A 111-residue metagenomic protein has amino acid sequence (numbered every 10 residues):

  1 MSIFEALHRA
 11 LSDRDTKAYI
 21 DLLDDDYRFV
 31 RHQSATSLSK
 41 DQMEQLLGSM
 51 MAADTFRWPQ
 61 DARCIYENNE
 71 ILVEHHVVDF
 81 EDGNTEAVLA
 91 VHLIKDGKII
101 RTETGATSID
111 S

Functional and structural regions predicted by a protein language model:
S2-R9, D21-A35: Short, solvent-exposed secondary-structure junction/capping segments
T16-I20, K40, E44: An amphipathic alpha-helix signature
K17, D25, I100: Glycine-centered loop/turn positions within well-structured domains that cap or flank conserved ligand/cofactor-binding
V30, S34, Q42-S111: A beta-strand edge to alpha-helix "cap/lid" segment located at domain peripheries
